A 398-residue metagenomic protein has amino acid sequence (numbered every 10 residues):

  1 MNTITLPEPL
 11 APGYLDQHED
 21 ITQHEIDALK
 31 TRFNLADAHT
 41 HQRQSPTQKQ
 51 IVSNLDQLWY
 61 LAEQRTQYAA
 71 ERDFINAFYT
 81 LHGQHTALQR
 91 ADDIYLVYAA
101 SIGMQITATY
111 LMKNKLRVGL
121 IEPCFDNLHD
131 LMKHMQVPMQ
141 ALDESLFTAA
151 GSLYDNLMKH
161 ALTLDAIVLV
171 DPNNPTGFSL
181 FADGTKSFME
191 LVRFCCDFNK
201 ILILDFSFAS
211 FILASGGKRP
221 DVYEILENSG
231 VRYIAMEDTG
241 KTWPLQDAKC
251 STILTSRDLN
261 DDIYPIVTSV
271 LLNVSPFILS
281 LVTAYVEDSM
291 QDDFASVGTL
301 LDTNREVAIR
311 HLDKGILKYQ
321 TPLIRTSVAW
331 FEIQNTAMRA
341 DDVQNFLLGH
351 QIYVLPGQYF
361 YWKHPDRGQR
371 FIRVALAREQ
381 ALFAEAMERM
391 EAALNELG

Functional and structural regions predicted by a protein language model:
N2-A100, I106, E396-L397: N-terminal small-domain helix-loop-helix segment of the aminotransferase-like
L58-F198, A209-S229, I234: Conserved core of the PLP fold type I
R72, A87-L88, M158, G349-Y353 (+1 more regions): PLP-dependent enzyme catalytic core of the Aspartate aminotransferase-like
E227-T299, I309-L312, L394-N395: Conserved core segment of the aminotransferase class I/II
T299-I309, K318-I333: Conserved glycine-rich beta-strand-loop-beta hairpin in the small C-terminal domain of fold type I
A337-V343, A381-E385: Short, conserved charged micro-motifs
